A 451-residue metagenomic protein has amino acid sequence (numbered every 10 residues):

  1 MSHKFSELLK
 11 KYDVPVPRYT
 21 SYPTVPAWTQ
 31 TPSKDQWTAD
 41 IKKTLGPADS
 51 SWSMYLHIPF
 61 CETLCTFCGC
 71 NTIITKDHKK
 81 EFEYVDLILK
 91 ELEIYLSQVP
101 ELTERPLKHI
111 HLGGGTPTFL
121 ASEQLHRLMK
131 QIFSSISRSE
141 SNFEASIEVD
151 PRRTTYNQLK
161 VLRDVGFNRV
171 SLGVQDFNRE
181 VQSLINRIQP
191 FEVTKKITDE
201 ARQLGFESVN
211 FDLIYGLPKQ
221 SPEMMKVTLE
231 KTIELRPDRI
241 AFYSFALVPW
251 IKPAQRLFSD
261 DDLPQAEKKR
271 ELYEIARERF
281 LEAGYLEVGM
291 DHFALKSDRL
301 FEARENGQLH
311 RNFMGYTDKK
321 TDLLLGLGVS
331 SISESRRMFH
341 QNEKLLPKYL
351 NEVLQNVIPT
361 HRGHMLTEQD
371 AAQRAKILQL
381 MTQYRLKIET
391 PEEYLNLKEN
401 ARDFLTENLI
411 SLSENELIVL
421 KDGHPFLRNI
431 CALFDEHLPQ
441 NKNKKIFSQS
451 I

Functional and structural regions predicted by a protein language model:
M1-S53, E407: Flexible, acidic/Gly-rich N-terminal and inter-domain linker regions that tether and position cofactor-handling modules
T44, I74-Q98, L107-T390: C-terminal scaffold of the Radical SAM
A48-V85, R179: Canonical Radical SAM [4Fe-4S] cluster-binding loop centered on the CxxxCxxC motif and its immediate flanking residues
T103-R105: Catalytic core regions of nucleotide second-messenger enzymes
V181, E305, L417-L433: Short, cationic-aromatic polyanion-contact patches
E392-T406: Short amphipathic alpha-helical interaction segments
L405-N415: A short, conserved structural fragment
H424-I451: Short, amphipathic alpha-helical interaction segments positioned at domain boundaries
